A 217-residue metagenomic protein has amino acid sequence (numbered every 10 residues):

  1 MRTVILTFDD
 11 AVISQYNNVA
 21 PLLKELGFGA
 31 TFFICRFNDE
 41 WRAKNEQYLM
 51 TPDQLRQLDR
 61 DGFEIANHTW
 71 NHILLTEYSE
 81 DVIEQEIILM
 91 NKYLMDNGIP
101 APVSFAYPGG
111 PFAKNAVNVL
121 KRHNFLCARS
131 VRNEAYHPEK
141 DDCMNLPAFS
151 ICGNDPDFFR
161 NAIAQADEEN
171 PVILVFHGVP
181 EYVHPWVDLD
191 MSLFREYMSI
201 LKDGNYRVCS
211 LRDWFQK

Functional and structural regions predicted by a protein language model:
R2-S14: Boundary/entry segment of secreted carbohydrate-active catalytic domains
T3, K24-L126, E134-L146, E169-E181: Metal-dependent polysaccharide deacetylase catalytic core of the NodB/CE4 family, i.e., the active-site-bearing domain
T7, N67, C127-R129, N133 (+3 more regions): Glycan-processing catalytic domains of CAZymes
D10-I13, P108-F112, I151-N154: Short beta->alpha connector loops
Q15-Y16, T51, I83, I87 (+3 more regions): Aromatic/hydrophobic pocket-lining residues that form the small-molecule binding cavity in soluble enzyme cores
Y16-L23: Histidine-anchored nucleotide/phosphate-binding helix
I151-D213: Catalytic grooves of carbohydrate-active enzymes
